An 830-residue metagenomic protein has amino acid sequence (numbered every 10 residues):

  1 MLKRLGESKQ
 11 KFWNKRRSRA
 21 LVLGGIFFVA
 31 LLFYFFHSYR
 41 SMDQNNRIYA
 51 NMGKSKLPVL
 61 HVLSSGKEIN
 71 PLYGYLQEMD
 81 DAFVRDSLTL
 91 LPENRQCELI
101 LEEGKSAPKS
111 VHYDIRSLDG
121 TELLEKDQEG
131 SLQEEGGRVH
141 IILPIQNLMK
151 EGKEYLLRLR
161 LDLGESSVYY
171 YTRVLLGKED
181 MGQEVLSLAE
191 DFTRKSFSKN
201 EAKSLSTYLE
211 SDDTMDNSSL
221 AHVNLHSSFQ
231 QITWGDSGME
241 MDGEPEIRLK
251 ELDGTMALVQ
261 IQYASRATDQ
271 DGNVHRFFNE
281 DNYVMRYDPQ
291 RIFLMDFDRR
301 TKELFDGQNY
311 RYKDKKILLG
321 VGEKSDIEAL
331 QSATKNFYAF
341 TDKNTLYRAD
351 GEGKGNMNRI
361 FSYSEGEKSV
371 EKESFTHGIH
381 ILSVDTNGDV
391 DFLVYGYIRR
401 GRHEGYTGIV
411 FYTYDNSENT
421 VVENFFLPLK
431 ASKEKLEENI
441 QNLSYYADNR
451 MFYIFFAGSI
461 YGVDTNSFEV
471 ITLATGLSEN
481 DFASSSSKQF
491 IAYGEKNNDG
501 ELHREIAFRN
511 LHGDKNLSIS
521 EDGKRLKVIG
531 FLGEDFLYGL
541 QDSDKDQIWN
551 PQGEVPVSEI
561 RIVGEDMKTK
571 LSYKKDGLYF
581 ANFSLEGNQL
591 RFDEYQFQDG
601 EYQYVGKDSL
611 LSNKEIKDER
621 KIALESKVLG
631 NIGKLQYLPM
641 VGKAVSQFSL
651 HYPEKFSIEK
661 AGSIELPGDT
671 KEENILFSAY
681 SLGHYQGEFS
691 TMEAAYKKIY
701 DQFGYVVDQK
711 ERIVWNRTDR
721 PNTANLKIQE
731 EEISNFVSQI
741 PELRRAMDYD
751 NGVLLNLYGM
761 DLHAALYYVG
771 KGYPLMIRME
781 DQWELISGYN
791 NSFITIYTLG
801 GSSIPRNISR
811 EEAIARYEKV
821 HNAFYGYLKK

Functional and structural regions predicted by a protein language model:
G6-F28: N-terminal Sec-pathway targeting helices
G24, F28-L31, F35-D43, A82-E98 (+5 more regions): Surface-exposed, charged secondary-structure patches
N51-L123, L157-E240, Y312-G355, Y363-E365 (+12 more regions): Core segments of small alpha/beta cavity-forming domains
E125-Q128, F297, N356-G366, T420-L429 (+3 more regions): Beta-propeller fold detector
Y155, E251-R266, G388-V394, F536-Q541 (+2 more regions): A short hydrophobic beta-strand element
M256-D298: Exposed beta-sheet edge and beta->alpha loop/turn motif
Y283, R348-G353, G405-N419, E505-H512 (+2 more regions): Beta-propeller blade signature
A724-K830: Conserved active-site-adjacent core of cysteine acyl-enzyme catalytic domains
